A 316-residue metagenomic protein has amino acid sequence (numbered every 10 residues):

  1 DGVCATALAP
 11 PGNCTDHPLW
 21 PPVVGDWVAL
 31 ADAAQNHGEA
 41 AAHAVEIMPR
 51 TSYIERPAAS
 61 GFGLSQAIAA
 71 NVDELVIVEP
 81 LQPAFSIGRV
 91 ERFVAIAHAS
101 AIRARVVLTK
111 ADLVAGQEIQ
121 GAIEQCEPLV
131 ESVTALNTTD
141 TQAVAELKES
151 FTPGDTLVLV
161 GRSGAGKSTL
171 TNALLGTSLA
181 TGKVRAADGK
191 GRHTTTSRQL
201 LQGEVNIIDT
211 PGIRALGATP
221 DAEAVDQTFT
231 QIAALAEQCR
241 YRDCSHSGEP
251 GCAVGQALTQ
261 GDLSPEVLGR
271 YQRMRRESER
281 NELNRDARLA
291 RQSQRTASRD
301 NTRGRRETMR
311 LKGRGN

Functional and structural regions predicted by a protein language model:
G2-P22: Beta-strand/loop nucleic-acid-binding surfaces
H17-W27, A31-A41, M48-N71, R103-A104 (+4 more regions): Helix-rich effector regions associated with P-loop NTPase G domains
H43, G63, A70-V72, P83-I102: Switch/coupling subdomain of P-loop NTPase systems
V76-L81, V107-T109: Conserved beta-strand segments of the P-loop GTPase G domain that flank and frequently precede/overlap
V76-V78, V158, I207: Structural motif
S86-V90, A115-Q120, G217-D221: Conserved ATPase-coupling elements of RecA-like P-loop NTPase cores
R103, D112-A165: Canonical P-loop GTPase G-domain recognition
S163, K167-T169, A173: Walker A/P-loop
